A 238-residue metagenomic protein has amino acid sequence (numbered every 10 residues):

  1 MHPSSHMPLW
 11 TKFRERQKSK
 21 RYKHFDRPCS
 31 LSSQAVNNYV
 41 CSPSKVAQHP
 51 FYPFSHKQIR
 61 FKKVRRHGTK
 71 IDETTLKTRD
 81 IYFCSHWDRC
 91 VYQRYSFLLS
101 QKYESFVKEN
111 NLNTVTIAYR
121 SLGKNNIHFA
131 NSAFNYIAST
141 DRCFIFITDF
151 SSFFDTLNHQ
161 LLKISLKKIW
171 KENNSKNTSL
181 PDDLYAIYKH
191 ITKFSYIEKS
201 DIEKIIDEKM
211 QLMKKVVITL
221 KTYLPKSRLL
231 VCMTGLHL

Functional and structural regions predicted by a protein language model:
M1-E73: Non-catalytic, polymerase-adjacent accessory regions of viral genome-replication enzymes
D26-S30, S85, R89-Y92, G123 (+5 more regions): Generic detection of long, well-ordered alpha-helical segments
V40-P43, L98-L99, Y103, I137 (+1 more regions): Hydrophobic, Leu/Ile/Phe/Ala-enriched alpha-helical segments that form helix-helix packing faces
S42-K45, C84-S85, F134-S139: A general structural signal for short secondary-structure junctions and capping/turn motifs
D72-T74, F144-I145: Short acidic (Asp/Glu) and glycine-rich catalytic loops that position anionic groups and cofactors
L76-N111, F154, M213-L238: Conserved pre-motif C helix in the palm subdomain of viral-like polymerases
S96-H159: Active-site-proximal segment of RNA-dependent polymerases
A138-L238: Conserved polymerase palm-domain catalytic core
